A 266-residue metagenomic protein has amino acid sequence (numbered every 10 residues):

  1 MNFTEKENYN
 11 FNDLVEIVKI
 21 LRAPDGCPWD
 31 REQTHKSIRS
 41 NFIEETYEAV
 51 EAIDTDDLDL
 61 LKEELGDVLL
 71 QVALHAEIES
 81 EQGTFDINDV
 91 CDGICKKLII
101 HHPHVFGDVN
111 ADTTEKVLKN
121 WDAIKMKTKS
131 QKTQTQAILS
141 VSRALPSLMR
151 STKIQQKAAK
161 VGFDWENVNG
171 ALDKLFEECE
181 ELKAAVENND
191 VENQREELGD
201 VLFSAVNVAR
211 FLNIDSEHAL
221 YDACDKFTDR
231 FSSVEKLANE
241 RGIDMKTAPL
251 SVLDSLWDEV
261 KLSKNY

Functional and structural regions predicted by a protein language model:
M1-E64, L70-L198, L202-Y266: Flexible "arm" and connector segments at domain edges
